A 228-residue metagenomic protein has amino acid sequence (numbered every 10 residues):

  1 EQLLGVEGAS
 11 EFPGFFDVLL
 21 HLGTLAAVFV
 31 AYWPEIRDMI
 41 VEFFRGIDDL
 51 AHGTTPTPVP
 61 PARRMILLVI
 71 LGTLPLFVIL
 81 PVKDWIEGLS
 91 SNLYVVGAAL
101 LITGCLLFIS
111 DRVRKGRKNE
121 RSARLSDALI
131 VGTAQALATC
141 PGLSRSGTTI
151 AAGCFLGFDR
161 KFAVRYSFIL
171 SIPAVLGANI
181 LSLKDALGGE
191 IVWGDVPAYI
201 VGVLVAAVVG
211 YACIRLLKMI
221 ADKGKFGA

Functional and structural regions predicted by a protein language model:
E1-A228: Multi-pass membrane proteins that catalyze or facilitate reactions on polyprenyl-/lipid-phosphate substrates and their
